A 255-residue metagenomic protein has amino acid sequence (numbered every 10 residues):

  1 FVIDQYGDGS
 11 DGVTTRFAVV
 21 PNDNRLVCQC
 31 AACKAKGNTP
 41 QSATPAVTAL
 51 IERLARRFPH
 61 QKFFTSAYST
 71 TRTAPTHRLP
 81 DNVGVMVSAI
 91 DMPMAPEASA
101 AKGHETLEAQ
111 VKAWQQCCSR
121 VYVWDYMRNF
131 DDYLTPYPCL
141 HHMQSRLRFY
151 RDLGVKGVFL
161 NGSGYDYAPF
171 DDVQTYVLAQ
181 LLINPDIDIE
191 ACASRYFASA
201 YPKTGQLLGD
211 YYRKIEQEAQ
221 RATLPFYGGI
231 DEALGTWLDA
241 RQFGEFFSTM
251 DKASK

Functional and structural regions predicted by a protein language model:
F1-E190, D239-F247: Catalytic-core regions of glycoside hydrolase
G154, L181-K255: Catalytic domains of carbohydrate-active enzymes that cleave complex glycans
